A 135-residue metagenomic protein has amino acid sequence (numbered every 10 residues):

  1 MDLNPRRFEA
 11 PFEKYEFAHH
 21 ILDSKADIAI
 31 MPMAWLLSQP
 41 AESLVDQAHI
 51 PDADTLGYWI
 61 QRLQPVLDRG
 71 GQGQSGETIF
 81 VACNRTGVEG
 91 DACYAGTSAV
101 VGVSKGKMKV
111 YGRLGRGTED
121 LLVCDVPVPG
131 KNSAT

Functional and structural regions predicted by a protein language model:
N4-E119: CN hydrolase (nitrilase-like) catalytic-core segments centered on the catalytic cysteine and neighboring Lys/Glu
R69, V123-T135: Eukaryotic N-terminal low-complexity, Ser/Thr- and Lys/Arg-rich leader segments that predominantly function as
